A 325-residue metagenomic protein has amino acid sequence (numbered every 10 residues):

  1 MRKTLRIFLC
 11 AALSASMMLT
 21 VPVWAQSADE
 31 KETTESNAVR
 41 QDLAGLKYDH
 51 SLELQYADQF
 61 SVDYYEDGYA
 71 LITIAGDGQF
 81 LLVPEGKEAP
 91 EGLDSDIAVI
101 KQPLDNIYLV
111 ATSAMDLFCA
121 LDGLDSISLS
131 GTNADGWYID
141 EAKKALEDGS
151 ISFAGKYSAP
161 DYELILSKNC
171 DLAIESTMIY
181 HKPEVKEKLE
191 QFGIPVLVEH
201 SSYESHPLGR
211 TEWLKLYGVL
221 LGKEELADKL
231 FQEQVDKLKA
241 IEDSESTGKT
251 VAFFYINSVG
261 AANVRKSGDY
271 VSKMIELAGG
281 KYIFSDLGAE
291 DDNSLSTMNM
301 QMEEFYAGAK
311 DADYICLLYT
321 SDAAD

Functional and structural regions predicted by a protein language model:
R6-V23: Sec-dependent N-terminal signal peptides of Gram-positive bacterial secreted proteins and lipoproteins
W24-M115, L226-F253: Bacterial Sec-exported substrate-binding components of ABC uptake systems
A70-L166, L172-I179: A short, structured surface patch at a secondary-structure boundary
P103, S113-L117, G123, D161 (+7 more regions): Stable alpha-helical elements in mature extracytoplasmic
D105, L124-S126, C170-D171, F192-P195 (+3 more regions): Loop/turn elements at helix/coil->beta-strand transitions in domains of secreted/extracellular proteins
S150, E163, S167-S176, Y180-A262 (+1 more regions): Extracytoplasmic substrate-binding proteins
G248-L318: Flexible, glycine-rich surface segments
Y319-D325: Conserved small/polar residues in nucleotide/adenosyl-binding loops
